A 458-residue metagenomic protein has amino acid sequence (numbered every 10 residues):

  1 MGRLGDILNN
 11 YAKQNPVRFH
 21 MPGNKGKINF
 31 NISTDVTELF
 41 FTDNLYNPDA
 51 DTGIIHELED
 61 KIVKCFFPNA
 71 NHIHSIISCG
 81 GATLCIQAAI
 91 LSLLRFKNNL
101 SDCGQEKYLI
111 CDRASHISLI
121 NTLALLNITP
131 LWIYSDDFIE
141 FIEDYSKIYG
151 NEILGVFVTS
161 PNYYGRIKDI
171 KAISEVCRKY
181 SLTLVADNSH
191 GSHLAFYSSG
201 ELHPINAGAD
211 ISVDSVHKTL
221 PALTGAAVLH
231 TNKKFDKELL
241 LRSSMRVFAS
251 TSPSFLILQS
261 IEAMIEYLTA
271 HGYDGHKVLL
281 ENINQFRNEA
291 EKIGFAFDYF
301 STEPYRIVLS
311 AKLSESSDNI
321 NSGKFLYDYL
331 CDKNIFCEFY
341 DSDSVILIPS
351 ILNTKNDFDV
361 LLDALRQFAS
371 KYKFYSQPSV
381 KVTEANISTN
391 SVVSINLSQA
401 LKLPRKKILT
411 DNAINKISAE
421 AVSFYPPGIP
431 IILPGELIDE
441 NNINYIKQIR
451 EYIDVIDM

Functional and structural regions predicted by a protein language model:
M1-G53, L182, P427: N-terminal "arm"/small-domain region of PLP-dependent enzymes with the aminotransferase-like
G2, D49-H56, T83, N206 (+15 more regions): Electropositive phosphate-/nucleotide-binding environments in soluble metabolic enzymes
L4-N9, E57, C65, H72-S75 (+1 more regions): Conserved PLP-enzyme active-site core in the AAT-like
G26, Y163, K218-T219, K234-D236 (+4 more regions): Short, glycine-/Ser/Thr-/acidic-enriched flexible segments
V36-L45, K64, L125-L126, P130-W132 (+1 more regions): Gly-rich Lys/Arg/Thr-decorated short loops/hinges at beta-loop-alpha junctions or inter-strand turns that position
L45-A50, K64, I77-S78: Asp/Glu-centered strand-loop micro-motifs enriched in Gly/Pro and often flanked by an aromatic residue
E291-L437, Y445-E451: Conserved C-terminal alpha-helix-loop-beta "cap" of PLP-dependent enzymes that closes/shapes the active-site mouth
I453-M458: Charge-dense polyanion-binding interfaces
